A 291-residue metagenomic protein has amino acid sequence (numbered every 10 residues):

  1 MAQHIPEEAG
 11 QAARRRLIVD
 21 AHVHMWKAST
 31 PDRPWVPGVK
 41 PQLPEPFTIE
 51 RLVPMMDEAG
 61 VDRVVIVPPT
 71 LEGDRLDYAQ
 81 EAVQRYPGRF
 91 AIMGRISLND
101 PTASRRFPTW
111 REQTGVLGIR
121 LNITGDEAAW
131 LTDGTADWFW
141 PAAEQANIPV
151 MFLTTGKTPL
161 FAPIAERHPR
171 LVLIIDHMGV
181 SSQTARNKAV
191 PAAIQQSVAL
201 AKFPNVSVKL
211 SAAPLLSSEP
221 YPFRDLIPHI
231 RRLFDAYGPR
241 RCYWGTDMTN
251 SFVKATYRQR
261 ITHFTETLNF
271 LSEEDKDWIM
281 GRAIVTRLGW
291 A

Functional and structural regions predicted by a protein language model:
M1-A21, P37, P41-R63, R231-R232 (+2 more regions): Mid-to-C-terminal alpha-helical segments outside catalytic/metal-binding sites
I18-A28, I175: Histidine-centered catalytic micro-motifs
H22, M56, A79, I119 (+6 more regions): Conserved, mostly hydrophobic/aromatic
W26-P46, T184: Acidic/histidine-rich helix-loop elements that form or flank divalent-metal/phosphate-binding sites at the catalytic
W26-S29, L71-D74, N99-T102, D126-E127 (+4 more regions): Active-site environment of divalent metal-dependent phosphoester hydrolases
P46-M55, D100-R111, A193: Short, acidic/polar
R63, E72-G156, P163, S207-A213: Active-site gating/metal-coordination segments in enzymes
L117, W130-Y243: Catalytic pocket-lining loop regions of alpha/beta-barrel enzymes, especially the amidohydrolase/enolase/GH5 lineages
